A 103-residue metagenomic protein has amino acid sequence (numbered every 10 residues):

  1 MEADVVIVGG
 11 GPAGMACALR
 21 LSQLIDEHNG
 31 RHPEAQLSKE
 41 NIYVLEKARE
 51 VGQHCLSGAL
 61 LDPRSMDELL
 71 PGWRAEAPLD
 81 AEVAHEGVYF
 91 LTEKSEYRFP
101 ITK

Functional and structural regions predicted by a protein language model:
M1-A13, Y43: Beta1/beta-strand and adjacent pyrophosphate-binding region of the FAD-binding site in flavoprotein oxidoreductases
M1-E2, E27-R31: A short, basic/flexible loop-to-alpha-helix module at the beginning of a structural domain
A16: Short alpha-helical segment within the catalytic ATP-binding CA
R20-L24, R31, A35-S95: N-terminal FAD cofactor-binding segment of flavoenzymes
Y97-K103: Helix-loop-beta segment of a Rossmann-like dinucleotide-binding subdomain
